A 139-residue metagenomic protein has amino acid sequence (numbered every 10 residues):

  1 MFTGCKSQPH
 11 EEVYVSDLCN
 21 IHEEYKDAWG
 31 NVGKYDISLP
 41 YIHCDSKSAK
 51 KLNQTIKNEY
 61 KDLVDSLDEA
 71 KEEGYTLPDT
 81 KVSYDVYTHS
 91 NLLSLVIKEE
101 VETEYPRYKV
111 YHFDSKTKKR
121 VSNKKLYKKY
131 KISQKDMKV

Functional and structural regions predicted by a protein language model:
C5-V139: Compositionally biased intrinsically disordered regions enriched in Thr/Gly
